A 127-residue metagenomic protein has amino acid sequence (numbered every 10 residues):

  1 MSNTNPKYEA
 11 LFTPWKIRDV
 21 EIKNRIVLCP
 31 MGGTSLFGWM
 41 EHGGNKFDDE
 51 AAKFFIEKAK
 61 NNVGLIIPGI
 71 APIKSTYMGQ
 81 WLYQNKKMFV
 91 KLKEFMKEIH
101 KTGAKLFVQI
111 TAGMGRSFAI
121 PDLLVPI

Functional and structural regions predicted by a protein language model:
S2-P30: N-terminal amphipathic alpha-helix/helix-capping segment at the start of soluble metabolic enzymes
W15-I17, W39, D49-F55: Conserved alpha/beta catalytic core and glycan-binding cleft of carbohydrate-active enzymes
I26-C29, I66-P68, L106-I110: Hydrophobic faces of well-ordered beta-strands that scaffold small-molecule active sites in alpha/beta enzyme cores
L28, K58, N62, I99 (+1 more regions): Conserved, mostly hydrophobic/aromatic
M31-E50, Y77-N85, M114-I120: Active-site mouth loops of central-metabolism enzymes
D49-K74: Catalytic domains of carbohydrate-active enzymes, especially glycoside hydrolases
W81-F107: Alpha-helix-loop-beta-strand connector modules within alpha/beta enzyme cores
K97-K101, K105, T111-I127: Non-globular sequence segments
